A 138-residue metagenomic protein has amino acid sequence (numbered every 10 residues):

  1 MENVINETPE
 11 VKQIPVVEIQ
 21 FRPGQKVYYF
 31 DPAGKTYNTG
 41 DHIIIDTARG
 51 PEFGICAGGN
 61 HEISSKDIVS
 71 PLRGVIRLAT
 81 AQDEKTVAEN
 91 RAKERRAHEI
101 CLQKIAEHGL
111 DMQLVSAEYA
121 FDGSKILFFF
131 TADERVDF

Functional and structural regions predicted by a protein language model:
E2-F138: Acidic-enriched and Gly/Ser
